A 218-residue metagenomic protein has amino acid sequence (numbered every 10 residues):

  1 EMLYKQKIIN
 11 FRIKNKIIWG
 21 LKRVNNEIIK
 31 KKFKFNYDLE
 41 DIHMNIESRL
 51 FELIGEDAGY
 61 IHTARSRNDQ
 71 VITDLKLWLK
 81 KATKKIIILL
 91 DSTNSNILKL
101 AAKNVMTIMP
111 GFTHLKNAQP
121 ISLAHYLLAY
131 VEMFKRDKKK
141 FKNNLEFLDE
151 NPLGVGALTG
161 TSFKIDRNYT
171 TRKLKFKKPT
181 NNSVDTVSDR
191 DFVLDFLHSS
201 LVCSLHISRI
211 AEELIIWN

Functional and structural regions predicted by a protein language model:
E1-G160, I165-T171, K178: A helix-coil-helix interface module used to build multimeric assemblies and to scaffold catalytic/cofactor sites
K99-L100, L174-F176, D189-R190, I210: Generic detector of short, locally flexible boundary/turn motifs and exposed helical patches
D137, V187-N218: Glycine-rich anion/phosphate-binding loop at the beta-strand->alpha-helix junction
T180-D185: A structural signal for small-residue-enriched, beta-sheet-centric alpha/beta enzyme cores and oligomeric scaffold folds
